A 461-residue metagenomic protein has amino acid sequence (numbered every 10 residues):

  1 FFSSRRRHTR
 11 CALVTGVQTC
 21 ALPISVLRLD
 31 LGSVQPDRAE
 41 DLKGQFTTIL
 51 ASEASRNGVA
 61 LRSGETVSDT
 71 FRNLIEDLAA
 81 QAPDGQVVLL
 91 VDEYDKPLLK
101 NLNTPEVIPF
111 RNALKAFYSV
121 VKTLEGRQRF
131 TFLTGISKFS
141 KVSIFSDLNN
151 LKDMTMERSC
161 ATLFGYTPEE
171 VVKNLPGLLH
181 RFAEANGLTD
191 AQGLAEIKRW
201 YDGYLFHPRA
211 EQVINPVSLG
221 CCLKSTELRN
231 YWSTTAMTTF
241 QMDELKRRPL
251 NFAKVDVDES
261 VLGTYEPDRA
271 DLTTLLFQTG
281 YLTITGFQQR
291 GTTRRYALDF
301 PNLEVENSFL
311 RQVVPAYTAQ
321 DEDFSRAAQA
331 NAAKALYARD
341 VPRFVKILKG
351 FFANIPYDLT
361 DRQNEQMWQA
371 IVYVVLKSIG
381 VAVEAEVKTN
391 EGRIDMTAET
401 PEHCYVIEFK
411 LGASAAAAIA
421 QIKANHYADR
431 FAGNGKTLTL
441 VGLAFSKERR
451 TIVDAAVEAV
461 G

Functional and structural regions predicted by a protein language model:
F1-C20: Single conserved hydrophobic/aromatic residue that forms the stacking wall/gate of nucleotide- or nucleobase-binding
A21-N364, I379: Phosphate-binding site recognition
L78-P83, V375-E402: Active-site metal-binding core of divalent-cation-utilizing nuclease and nuclease-like domains
V88, H403-Y405, T439: Structural motif
I108-L114, L411-D429: Mg2+/Mn2+-dependent nuclease catalytic core
F117-L124, T274-L282, Y373-V381, Q421-V441: Metal-dependent nuclease catalytic cores in nucleic-acid-processing enzymes, especially RNase H-like/related
V372, I394-L411, N425: Conserved catalytic cores of phosphodiester-cleaving nucleases, focusing on short active-site segments
R430, N434-G461: Domain-level recognition of nuclease-like catalytic cores that cleave nucleotide substrates
